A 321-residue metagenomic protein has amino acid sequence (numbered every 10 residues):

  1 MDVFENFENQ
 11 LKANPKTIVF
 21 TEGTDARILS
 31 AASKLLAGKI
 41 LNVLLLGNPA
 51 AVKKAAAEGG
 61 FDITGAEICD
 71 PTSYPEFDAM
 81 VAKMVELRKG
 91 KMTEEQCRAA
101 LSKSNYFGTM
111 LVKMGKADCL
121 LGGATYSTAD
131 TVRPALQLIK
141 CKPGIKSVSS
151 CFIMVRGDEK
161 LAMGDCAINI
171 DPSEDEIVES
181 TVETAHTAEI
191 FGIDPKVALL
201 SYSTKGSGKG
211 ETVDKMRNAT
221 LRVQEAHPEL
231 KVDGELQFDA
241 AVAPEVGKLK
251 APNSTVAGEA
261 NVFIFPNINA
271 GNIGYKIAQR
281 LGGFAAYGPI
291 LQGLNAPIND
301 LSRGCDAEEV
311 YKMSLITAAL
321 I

Functional and structural regions predicted by a protein language model:
M1-A257, V262-I321: Anion-binding alpha/beta catalytic cores of soluble intermediary-metabolism enzymes, centered on
